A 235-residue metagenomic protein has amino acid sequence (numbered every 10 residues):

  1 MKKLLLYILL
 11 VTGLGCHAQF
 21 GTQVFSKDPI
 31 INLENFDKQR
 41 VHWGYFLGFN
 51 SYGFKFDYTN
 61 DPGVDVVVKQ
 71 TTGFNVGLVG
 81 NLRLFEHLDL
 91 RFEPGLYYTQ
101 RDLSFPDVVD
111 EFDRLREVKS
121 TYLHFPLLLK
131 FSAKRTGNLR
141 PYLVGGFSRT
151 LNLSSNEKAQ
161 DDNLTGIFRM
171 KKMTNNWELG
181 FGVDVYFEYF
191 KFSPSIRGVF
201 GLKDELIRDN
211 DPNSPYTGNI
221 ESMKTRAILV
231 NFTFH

Functional and structural regions predicted by a protein language model:
M1-S26, F232-H235: Bacterial Sec-dependent N-terminal signal peptides
Q19-T72, H235: Short glycine/proline- and aromatic-enriched beta-strand/turn motifs that initiate or cap beta-hairpins
D28-P29, G77-L78, P126-F131, L179-F181: Short, well-ordered amphipathic alpha-helices
D37-V41, F49-K55, N81-N156, N231-H235: Gram-negative (and chloroplast) outer-membrane scaffold detector with strong preference for beta-barrel transmembrane
Q39-V41, Q70-F74, K119-F125, L139 (+2 more regions): Residues that define the transmembrane beta-barrel architecture of outer-membrane proteins
F54-V68, T99-S120, L151-K171, L206-E221: Flexible, solvent-exposed loop segments that connect beta-strands
G73-R83: A short, N-terminal amphipathic alpha-helix
T174, G182-H235: Predominantly the C-terminal beta-signal and adjacent terminal strand-loop region of outer-membrane beta-barrel
